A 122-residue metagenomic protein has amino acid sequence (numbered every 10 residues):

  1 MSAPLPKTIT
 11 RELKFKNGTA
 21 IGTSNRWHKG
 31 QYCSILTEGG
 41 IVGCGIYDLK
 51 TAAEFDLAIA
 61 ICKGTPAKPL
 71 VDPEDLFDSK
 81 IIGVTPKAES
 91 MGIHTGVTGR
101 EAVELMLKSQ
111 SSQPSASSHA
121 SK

Functional and structural regions predicted by a protein language model:
M1, S121-K122: Bacterial/eukaryotic Sec-type N-terminal signal peptides
S2-S115: Residues that scaffold, gate, or flank divalent-cation-dependent active/transport sites
